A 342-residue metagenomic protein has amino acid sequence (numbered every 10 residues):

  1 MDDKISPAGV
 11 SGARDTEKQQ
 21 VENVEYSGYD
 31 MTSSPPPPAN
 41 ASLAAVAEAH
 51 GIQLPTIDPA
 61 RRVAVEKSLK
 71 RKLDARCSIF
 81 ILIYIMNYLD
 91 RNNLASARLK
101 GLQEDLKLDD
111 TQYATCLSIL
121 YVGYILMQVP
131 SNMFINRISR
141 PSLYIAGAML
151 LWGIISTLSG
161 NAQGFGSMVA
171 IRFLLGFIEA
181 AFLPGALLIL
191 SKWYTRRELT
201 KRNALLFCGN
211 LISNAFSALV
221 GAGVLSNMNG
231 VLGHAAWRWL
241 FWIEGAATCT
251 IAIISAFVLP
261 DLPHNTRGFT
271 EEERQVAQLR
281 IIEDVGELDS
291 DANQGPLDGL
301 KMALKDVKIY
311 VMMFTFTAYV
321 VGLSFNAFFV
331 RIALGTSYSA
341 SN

Functional and structural regions predicted by a protein language model:
D2, R196-N210, L219, L225 (+1 more regions): Central mid-sequence intracellular linker of multi-pass
D2-L94, E104, K301: Cytosolic juxtamembrane N-terminal segment immediately preceding the first transmembrane helix of multi-pass
A75-D110, L126-M127, S131, S217-G221 (+2 more regions): Extracytoplasmic
Y84, Y121-I125, L211-S213: Short hydrophobic/small-residue motifs within alpha-helical transmembrane segments of multi-pass transporter-like
A95-S96, G295-N342: Extracytoplasmic gate region of multi-pass secondary transporters
I125-M168: Conserved MFS/SLC helix-loop-helix module at the cytosolic interface between two early adjacent transmembrane helices
Y144-I145, G164-R172, P184, A235-A236 (+1 more regions): Short hydrophobic/alpha-helical segments at membrane-entry points of transmembrane helices in Major Facilitator
I155-S156, S167-A181, I189: Hydrophobic core of transmembrane alpha-helices in multi-pass small-molecule transporters, especially MFS/SLC-type
